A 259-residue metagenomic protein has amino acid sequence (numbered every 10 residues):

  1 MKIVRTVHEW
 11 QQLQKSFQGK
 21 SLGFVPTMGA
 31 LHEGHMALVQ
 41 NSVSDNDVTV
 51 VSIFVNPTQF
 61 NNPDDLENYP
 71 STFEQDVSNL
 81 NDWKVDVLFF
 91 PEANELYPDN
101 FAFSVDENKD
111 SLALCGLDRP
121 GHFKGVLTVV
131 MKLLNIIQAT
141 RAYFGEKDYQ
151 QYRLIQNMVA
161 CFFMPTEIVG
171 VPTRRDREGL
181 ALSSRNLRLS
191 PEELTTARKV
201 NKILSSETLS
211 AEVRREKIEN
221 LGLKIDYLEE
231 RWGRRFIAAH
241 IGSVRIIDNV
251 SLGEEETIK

Functional and structural regions predicted by a protein language model:
K2-E216, N220, R231, S243: Nucleotidyltransferase catalytic core that binds NTPs
K217-K259: Phosphate/ribose-recognition catalytic cores of enzymes acting on nucleotide-derived substrates
